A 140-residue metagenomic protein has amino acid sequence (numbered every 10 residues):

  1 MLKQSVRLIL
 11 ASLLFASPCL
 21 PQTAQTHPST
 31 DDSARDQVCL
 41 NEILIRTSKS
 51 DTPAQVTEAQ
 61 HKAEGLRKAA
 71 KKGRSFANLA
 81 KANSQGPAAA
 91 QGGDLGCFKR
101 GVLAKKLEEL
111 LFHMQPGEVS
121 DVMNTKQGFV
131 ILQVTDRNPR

Functional and structural regions predicted by a protein language model:
M1-I9: Bacterial N-terminal signal peptides that target proteins for export
L8-P18: Bacterial N-terminal signal peptides
C19-T26: Boundary at the C-terminal end of the N-terminal hydrophobic targeting segment
T26-K71, Q85-V102, Q133-R140: Well-structured core secondary-structure elements of compact alpha/beta domains
A34, N41, K106-P116: Cell-wall glycan
K72-G73, P116: Charged, alpha-helical scaffolding/interaction elements associated with membrane systems
S75-A82, S120-M123: Surface-exposed patches in mature extracellular/periplasmic domains of secreted proteins
